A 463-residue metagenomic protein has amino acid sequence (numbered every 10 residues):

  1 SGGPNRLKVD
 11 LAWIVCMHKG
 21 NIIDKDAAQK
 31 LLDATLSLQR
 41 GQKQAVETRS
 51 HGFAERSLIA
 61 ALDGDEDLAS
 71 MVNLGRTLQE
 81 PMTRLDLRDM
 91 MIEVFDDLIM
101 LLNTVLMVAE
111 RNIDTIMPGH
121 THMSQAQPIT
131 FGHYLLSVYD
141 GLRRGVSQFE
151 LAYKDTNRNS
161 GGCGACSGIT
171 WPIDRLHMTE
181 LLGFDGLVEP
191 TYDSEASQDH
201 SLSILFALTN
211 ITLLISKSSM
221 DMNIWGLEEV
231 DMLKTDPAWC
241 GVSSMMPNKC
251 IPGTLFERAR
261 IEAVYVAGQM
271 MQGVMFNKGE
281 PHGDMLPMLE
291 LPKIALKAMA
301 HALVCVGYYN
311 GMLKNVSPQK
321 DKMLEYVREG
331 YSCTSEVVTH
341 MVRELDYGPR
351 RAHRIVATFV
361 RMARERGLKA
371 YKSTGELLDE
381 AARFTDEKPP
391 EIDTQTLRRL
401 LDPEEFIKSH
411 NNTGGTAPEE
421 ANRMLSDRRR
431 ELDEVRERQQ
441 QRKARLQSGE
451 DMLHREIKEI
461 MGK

Functional and structural regions predicted by a protein language model:
S1-G168, P172-E180, W239, S243 (+3 more regions): A helix-coil-helix interface module used to build multimeric assemblies and to scaffold catalytic/cofactor sites
S1-V9, M246-K463: Glycine-rich cofactor/substrate-binding loops
W13, M17, A34-L38, A61 (+17 more regions): Generic, well-ordered alpha-helical scaffold segments in large soluble proteins
V15-K19, D89, H133, L202-N210 (+1 more regions): Short, well-ordered beta-strand elements within core beta-sheets of diverse protein domains
I22-I23, A28, V230-L233, Y347 (+1 more regions): Conserved hydrophobic residue
K25-Q29, V72, S216, P349-R354: Short, solvent-exposed positions on alpha-helices
G41-A45, E229, R366: Amphipathic alpha-helical interaction segments
T83, L87-M100, E110, S124-P281 (+1 more regions): Charged, flexible cofactor/metal-binding loops and thiol motifs
